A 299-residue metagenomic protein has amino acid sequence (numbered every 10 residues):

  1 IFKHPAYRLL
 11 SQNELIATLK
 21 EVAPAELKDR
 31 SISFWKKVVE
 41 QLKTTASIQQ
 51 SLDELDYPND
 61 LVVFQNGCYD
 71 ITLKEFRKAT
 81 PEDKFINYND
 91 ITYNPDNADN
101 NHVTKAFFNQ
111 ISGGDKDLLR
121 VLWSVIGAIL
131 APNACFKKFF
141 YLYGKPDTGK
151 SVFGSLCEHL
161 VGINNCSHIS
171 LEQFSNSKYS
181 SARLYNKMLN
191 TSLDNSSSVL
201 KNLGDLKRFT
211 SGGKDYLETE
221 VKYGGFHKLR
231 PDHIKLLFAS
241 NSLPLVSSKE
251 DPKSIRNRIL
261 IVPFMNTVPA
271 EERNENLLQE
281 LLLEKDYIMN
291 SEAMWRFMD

Functional and structural regions predicted by a protein language model:
F2-F34: Short, small/acidic-rich helices and loops at N termini and domain boundaries of DNA replication/processing enzymes
P24-D299: Feature primarily recognizes SF3-like P-loop helicase cores of small DNA viruses
